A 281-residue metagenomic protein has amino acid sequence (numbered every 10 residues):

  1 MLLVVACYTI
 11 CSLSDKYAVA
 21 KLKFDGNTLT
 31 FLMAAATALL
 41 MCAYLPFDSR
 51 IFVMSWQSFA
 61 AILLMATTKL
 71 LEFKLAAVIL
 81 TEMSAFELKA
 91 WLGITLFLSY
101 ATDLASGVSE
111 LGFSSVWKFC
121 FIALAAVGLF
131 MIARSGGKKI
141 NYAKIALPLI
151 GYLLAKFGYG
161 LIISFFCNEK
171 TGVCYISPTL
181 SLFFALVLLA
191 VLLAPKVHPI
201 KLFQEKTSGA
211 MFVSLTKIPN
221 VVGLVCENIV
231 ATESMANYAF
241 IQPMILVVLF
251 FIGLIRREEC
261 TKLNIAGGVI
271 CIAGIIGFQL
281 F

Functional and structural regions predicted by a protein language model:
M1-F24, W117-A123, K139-Y175, V222 (+1 more regions): Glycine-/small-residue-enriched transmembrane alpha-helix faces in small-molecule transporters and effluxers
M1-V4, L32, C42-L45, R50-L75 (+3 more regions): Loop-to-transmembrane-helix transition segments
L3-S14, K21-L71, F121-V127, I176-P199 (+1 more regions): Transmembrane alpha-helices of multi-pass small-molecule transport proteins
T9, L13, A66, L70-K74 (+8 more regions): Hydrophobic/small/kink-forming positions within alpha-helical transmembrane segments of polytopic membrane proteins
K21-N27, L75-W91, V108-L111, N168-Y175 (+2 more regions): Structural motif at transmembrane-helix junctions in multi-pass transporters
A34, A38-M41, G93-L104, S114-S135 (+1 more regions): Hydrophobic transmembrane alpha-helices of multi-pass small-molecule transport proteins
T37-S55, L104-E110, V127-K139, F165 (+4 more regions): Membrane-interface helix-cap regions at the ends of transmembrane helices in multi-pass membrane proteins
A76-I79, T95-W117, I229, V247-A266: C-terminal transmembrane-helix exit sites in multi-pass transporters
